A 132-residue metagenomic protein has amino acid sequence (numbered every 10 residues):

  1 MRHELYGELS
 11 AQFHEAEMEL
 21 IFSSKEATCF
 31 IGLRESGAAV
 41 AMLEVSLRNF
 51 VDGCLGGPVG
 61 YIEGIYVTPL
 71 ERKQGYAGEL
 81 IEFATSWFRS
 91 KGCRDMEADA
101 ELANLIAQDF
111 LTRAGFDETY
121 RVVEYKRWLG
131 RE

Functional and structural regions predicted by a protein language model:
M1-Q12, V51: Helix-loop element at the rim of GNAT/NAT acetyltransferase active sites that forms part of the acceptor-substrate
L9-R34: Active-site rim helix/loop that mediates acceptor-substrate recognition in acyltransferases
I31, A38-L47, Y61, Y66: Conserved beta-strand in the GNAT
R34-A41, Y76, I106: Glycine-rich acetyl-CoA-binding "A-motif" of GNAT/NAT acetyltransferases
G56-P69, V123: Conserved acetyl-CoA binding element of GNAT-fold acetyltransferases
E71, G75-F83: Conserved acetyl-CoA pyrophosphate-binding loop and the N-cap/start of the following alpha-helix in GNAT-like
G78, S90, L102-R121: Conserved active-site alpha-helix within GNAT-family acetyltransferase domains
I81, F88-A100: Conserved GNAT acetyl-CoA-binding A-motif
